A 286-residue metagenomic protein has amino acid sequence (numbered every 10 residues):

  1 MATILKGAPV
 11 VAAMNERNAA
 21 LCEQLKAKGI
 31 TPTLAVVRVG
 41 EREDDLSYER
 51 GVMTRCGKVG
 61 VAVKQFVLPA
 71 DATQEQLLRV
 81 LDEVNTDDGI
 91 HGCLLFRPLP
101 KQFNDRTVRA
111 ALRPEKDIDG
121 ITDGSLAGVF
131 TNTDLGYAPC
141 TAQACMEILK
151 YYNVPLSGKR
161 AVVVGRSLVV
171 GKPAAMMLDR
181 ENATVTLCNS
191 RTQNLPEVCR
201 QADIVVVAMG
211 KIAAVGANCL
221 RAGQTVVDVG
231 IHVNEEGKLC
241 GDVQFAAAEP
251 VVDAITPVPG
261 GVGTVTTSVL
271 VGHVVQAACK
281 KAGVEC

Functional and structural regions predicted by a protein language model:
M1-I30: Positively charged, low-complexity intrinsically disordered leader regions
T31-G40: Short beta-strand segments enriched in small/hydrophobic residues
V39-M53, A127, G136-T225, N234 (+1 more regions): Glycine-rich phosphate/diphosphate-binding loop of Rossmann-like nucleotide-binding domains
C56-A70, V185-L187: Short beta-strand elements in bilobed, periplasmic/extracellular small-molecule ligand-binding domains
Q76-D88: Short, well-structured alpha-helical segments in soluble
G92-L156: Anion-binding alpha/beta catalytic cores of soluble intermediary-metabolism enzymes, centered on
F96, A208-M209, V229: Short, well-ordered coil/turn residues at beta-beta hairpins and beta-strand->alpha-helix junctions within
R106-A127, G230-A282: Rossmann-fold NAD(P)-binding glycine/threonine-rich loop
